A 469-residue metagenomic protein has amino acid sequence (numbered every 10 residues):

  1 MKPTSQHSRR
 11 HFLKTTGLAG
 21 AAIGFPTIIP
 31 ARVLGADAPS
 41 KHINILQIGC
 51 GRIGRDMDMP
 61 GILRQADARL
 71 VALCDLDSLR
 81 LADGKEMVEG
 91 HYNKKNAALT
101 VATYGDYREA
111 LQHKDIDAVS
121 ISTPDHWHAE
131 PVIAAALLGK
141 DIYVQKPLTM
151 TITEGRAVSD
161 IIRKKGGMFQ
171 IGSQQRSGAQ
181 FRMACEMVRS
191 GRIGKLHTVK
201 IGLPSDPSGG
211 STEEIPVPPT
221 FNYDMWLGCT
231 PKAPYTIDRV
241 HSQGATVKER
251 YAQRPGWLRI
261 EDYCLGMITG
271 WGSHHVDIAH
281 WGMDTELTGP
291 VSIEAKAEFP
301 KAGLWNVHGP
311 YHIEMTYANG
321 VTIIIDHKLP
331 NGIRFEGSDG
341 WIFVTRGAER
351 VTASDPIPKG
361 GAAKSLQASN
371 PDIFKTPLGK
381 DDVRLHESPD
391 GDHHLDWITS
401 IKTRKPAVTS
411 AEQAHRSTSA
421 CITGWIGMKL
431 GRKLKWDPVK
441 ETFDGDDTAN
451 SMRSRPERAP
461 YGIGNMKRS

Functional and structural regions predicted by a protein language model:
M1-D141, T153-M168, R468-S469: N-terminal glycine-/serine-/threonine-rich beta1-alpha1-beta2 phosphate-ribose binding loop of Rossmann-like
L13, K85, R108-L111, S120 (+11 more regions): Non-transmembrane alpha-helical segments in soluble domains of secreted/periplasmic/extracellular proteins
G20, K140, S159-I162, G166 (+9 more regions): A generic secondary-structure signal for well-formed alpha-helical elements
G35-A36, L46, R69-C74, R80 (+2 more regions): Glycine-enriched catalytic-core subsegment of oxygenase/oxidase enzymes
D141, T149-G228: A contiguous active-site-proximal alpha/beta segment in oxidoreductase catalytic domains
K146: Short basic (Lys/Arg) and small-residue
K200-R250, A353-D355, K359-K364, R453-P456 (+1 more regions): Core domains of carbohydrate- and sulfate-ester-processing enzymes
D224-N319: Rossmann-like dinucleotide-binding domain that binds NAD(P)(H)
